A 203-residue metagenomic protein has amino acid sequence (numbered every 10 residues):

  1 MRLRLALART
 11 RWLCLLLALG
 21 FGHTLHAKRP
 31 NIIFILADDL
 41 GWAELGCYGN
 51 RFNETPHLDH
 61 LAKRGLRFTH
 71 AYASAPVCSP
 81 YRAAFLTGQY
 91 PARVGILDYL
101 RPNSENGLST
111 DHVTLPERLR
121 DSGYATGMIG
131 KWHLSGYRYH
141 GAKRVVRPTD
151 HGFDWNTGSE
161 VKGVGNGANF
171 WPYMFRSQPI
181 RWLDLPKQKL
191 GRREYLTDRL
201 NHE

Functional and structural regions predicted by a protein language model:
M1-R9: N-terminal secretory signal peptides that target proteins for export/translocation
R11-G22: Bacterial N-terminal signal peptides
L25-E203: Formylglycine-dependent sulfatase
